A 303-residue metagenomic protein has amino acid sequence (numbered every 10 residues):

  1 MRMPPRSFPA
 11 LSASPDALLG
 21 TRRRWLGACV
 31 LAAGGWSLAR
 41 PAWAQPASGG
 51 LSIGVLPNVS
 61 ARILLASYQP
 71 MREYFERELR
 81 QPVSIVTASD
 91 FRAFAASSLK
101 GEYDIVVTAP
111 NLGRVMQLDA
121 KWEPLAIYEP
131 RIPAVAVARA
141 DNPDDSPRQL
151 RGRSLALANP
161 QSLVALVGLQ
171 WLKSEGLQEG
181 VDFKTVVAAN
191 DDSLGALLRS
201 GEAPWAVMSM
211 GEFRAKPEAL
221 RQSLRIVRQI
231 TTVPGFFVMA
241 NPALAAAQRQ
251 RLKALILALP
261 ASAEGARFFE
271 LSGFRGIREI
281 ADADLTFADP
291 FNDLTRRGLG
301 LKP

Functional and structural regions predicted by a protein language model:
M1-G20, C29-G35: N-terminal secretory signal peptides
P41-V55, R148-R153, P303: Immediate post-signal peptide segment of exported/extracytoplasmic ligand-binding proteins
P46-N111: Extracytoplasmic small-molecule ligand-binding "clamshell" domains of the periplasmic binding protein/Venus flytrap
L51-P70, V233, M239-P303: An extracytoplasmic/periplasmic, membrane-proximal ligand-sensing/linker region
P70-L79, A126-I127, A165-V187, R214-R221: Ligand-binding cleft/hinge of the Venus flytrap
I85-A96, D182-A196, T232: Short helix-initiation/N-cap motifs at beta->coil->alpha
V107-D119, S174, L197-S223: A ligand-binding cleft/hinge motif common to bilobed small-molecule-binding domains
A138-L155: Flexible hinge/capping segments at coil-to-helix
